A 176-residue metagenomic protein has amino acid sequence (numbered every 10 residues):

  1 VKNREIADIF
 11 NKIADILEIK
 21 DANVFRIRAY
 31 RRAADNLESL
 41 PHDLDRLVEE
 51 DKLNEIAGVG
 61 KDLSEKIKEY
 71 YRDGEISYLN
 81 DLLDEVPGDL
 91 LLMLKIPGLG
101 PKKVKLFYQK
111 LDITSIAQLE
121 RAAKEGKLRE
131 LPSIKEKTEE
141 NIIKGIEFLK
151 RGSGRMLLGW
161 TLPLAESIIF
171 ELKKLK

Functional and structural regions predicted by a protein language model:
V1, D21, M156: Short, surface-exposed alpha-helical recognition segments that flank or form part of ligand/macromolecule-binding
N3-I13, I19-K20: Patatin-like phospholipase
I6, F25-R26: Residues at the start of alpha-helices and the adjacent loop-to-helix junctions
A14, R26-K176: Accessory alpha-helical DNA-binding modules that contact the DNA backbone or grooves
I19-D21, S77-Y78: Short, polar/flexible loop-turn hinges at active-site or ligand-entry regions and domain interfaces
